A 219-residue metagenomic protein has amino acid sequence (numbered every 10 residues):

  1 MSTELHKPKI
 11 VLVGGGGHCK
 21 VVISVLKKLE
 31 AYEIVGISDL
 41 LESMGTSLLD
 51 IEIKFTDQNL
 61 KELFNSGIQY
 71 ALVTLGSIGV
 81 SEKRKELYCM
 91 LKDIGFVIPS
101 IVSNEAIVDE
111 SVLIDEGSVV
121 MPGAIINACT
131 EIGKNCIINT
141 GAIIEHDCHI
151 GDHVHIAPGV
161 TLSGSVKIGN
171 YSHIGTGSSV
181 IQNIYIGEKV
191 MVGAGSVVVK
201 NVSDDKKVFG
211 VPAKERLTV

Functional and structural regions predicted by a protein language model:
M1-L48, K61-F64: Hydrophobic, well-ordered beta-alpha structural blocks that scaffold small-molecule cofactor pockets
K7, I68, G187: Phosphate-coordination loops involved in phosphoryl transfer and adenosine-cofactor binding
H18, G76-G79, K214: Short glycine-rich anion-binding loops that position phosphate/pyrophosphate groups of nucleotides and phosphorylated
K20, S24, E82, D152 (+2 more regions): Alpha-helical elements of the RecA-like P-loop NTPase motor core of helicases
E30-A31, K92-F96, K200: Short helix-capping segments at alpha-helix termini
V35, Q69, N170: Conserved acidic residues
G45-S103, I107: Phosphate-bearing ligand-interacting subdomains that bind or position ATP/ADP/UDP/GDP/NAD(P) or nucleotide-linked
S100-R216: Structural signal for interior beta-strand "rungs" in well-ordered beta-sheet cores of soluble enzyme domains
